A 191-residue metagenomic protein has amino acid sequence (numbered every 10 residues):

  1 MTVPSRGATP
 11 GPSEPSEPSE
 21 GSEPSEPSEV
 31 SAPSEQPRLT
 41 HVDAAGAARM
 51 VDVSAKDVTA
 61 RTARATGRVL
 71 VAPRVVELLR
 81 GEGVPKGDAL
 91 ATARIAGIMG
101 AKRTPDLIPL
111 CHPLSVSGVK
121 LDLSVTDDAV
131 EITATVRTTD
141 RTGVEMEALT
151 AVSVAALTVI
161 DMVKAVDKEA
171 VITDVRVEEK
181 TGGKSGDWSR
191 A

Functional and structural regions predicted by a protein language model:
T2-P12, P33-L90, I95-L110, L114-A191: C-terminal binding/interaction regions
G11-E35: Acidic, glycine-centered low-complexity repeats within long intrinsically disordered regions
